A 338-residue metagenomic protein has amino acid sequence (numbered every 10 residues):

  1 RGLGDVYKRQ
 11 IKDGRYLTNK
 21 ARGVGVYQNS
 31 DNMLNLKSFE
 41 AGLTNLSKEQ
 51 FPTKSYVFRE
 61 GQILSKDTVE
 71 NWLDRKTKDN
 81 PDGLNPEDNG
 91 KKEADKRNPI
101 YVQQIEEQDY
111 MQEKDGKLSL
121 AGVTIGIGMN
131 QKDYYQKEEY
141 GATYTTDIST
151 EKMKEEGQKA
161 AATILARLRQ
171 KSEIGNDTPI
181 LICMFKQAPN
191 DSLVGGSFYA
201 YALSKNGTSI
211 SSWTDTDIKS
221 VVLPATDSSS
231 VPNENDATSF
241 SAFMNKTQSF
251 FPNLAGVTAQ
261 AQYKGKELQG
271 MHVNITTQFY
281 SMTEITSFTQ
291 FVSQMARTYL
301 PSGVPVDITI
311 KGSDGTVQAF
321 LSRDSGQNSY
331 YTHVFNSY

Functional and structural regions predicted by a protein language model:
G2-Y7: Short, small-residue-biased leader/transition segments that mark boundaries at the very start of proteins
K8-Y134, T150, K154, Q158 (+1 more regions): N-proximal, solvent-exposed amphipathic alpha-helical segments enriched in charged/polar residues
L118-T124, D177-P179, L268, G303-P305: Extracytoplasmic
G128-K132, F185-Q187, Q278, S313: Solvent-exposed coil/turn segments that connect beta secondary-structure elements in extracytoplasmic/periplasmic
E138-M153, M271-I285: A short interface-forming secondary-structure element
T146-I174, T283-P305: Short, non-transmembrane amphipathic alpha-helical segments
R167-P179, Q187-G195: Extended, H/D-rich, highly charged conserved domains that either
S228-N233, F240, M244-Y338: Hydrophilic extracytoplasmic domains
